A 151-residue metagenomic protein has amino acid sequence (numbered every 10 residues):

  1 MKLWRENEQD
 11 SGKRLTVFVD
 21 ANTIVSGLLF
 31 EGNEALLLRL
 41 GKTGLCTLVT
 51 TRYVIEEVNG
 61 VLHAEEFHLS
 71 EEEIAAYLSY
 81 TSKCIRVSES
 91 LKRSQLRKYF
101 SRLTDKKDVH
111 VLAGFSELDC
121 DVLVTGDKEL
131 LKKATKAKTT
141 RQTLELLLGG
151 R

Functional and structural regions predicted by a protein language model:
M1, S116-V124, K128-R151: Acidic, PIN/NYN-like endoribonuclease modules and their adjacent C-terminal/linker elements
M1-E34: Metal-dependent nucleic-acid phosphoesterase active-site entry motif
T16, T47, E66, V122 (+1 more regions): A residue-level structural signature of the nucleotidyltransferase/glycosyltransferase Rossmann-like core
V19, A35-E65: PIN/NYN-family metal-dependent endoribonuclease catalytic core
I24, V54, E129-L130: Alpha-helix capping/helix-boundary segments
F30-E31, L37, L62, T135-A137: Short amphipathic alpha-helical segments
N59-L96, V111: Domain-scale selection of a single, long terminal region that carries the protein's primary operational module
C84-V122, K128: Active-site neighborhoods of divalent-metal-dependent phosphate/nucleic-acid chemistry enzymes
